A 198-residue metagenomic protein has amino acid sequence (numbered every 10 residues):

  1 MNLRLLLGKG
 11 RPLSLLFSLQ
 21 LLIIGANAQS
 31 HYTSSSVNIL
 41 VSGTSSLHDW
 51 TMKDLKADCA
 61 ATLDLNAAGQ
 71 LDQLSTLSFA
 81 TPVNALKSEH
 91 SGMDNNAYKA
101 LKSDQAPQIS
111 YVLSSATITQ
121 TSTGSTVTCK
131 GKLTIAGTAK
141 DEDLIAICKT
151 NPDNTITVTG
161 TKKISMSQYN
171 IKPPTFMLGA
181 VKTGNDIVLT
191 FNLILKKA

Functional and structural regions predicted by a protein language model:
N2-L15: Bacterial N-terminal signal peptides that target proteins for export
L6-G8, I23, A67, M177: Intrinsically disordered, low-complexity segments enriched in small/polar residues
P12-I24: Bacterial N-terminal signal peptides
A28-A198: Low-complexity, acidic/polar, glycine-enriched regions of mature
